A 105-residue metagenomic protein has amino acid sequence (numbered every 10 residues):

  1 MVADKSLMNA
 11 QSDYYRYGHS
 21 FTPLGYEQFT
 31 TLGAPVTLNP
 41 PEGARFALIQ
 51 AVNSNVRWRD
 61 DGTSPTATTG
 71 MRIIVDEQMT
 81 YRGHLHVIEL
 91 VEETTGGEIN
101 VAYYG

Functional and structural regions predicted by a protein language model:
M1-T22, Y103-G105: Short, intrinsically disordered N-terminal pre-domain segments
F21-E42: Surface-exposed ligand/attachment interfaces on beta-rich extracellular proteins
Q28-T31, A67-I73: Short, charged recognition helix plus adjacent turn of helix-turn-helix-like nucleic-acid-binding domains
A34, R45, V75-E77: Residue-level marker for the onset of beta-strands and adjacent loop->beta junctions in well-ordered domains
A44-A47, Y81-G97: Noncatalytic modules at the cell exterior or secretory-pathway interfaces, chiefly beta-strand-rich lectin/adhesion
Q50-T68, V101-A102: Short, surface-exposed beta-strand/strand-loop-strand elements in extracellular ectodomains
G70-L85: Beta-sandwich interaction modules
I88, N100-G105: Short, Lys/Arg-rich amphipathic alpha-helical interaction segments that bind nucleic acids or acidic protein surfaces
